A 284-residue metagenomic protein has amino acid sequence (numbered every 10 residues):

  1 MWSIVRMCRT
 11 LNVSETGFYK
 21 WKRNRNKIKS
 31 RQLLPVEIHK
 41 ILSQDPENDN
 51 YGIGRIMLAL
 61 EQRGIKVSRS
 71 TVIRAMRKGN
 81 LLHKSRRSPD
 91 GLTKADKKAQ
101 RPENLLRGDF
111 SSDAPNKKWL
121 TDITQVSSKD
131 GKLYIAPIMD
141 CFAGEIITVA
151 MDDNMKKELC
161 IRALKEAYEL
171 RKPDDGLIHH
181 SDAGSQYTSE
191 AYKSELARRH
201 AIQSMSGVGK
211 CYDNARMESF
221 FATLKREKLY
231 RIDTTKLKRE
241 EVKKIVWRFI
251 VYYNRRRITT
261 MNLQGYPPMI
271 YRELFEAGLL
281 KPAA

Functional and structural regions predicted by a protein language model:
M1-M7, L11-N12: Double-stranded DNA-binding cores of transcription factors and transposases
M7-C8, F18, I38, I56 (+14 more regions): Mobile genetic element proteins and their domesticated derivatives, centered on retroelements and DNA transposons
C8, E15-A114, P267-E276: Basic, flexible linker segments flanking DNA-binding modules in nucleic acid-interacting mobile-element proteins
L92-A95, S181-A183, S189-A191, M205-K225 (+2 more regions): RNase H-like two-metal-ion nuclease catalytic core shared by retroviral integrases and related mobile-element nucleases
G108-I147, D153-M155: An active-site-proximal beta-strand-loop segment
S127, G131, V149-K172, T188: Active-site beta-loop-alpha junctions of metal-dependent nucleic acid enzymes, especially the RNase H-like/DDE
A197-A201, K225-A284: C-terminal domain-tail junction helix/linker
